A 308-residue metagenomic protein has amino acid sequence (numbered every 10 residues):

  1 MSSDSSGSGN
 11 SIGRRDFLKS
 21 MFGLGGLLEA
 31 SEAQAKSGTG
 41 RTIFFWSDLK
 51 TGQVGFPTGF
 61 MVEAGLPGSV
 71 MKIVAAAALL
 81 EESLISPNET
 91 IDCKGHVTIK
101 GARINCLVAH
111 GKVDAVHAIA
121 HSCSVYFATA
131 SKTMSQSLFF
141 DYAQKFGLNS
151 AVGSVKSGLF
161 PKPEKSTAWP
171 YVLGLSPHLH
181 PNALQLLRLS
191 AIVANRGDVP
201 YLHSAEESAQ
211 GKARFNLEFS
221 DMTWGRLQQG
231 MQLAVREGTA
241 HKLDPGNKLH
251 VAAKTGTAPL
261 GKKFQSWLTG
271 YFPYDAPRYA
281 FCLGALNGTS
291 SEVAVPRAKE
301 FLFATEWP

Functional and structural regions predicted by a protein language model:
S3-G25: N-terminal secretory signal peptides and thylakoid transit peptides that target proteins across membranes
A35-G59, F281: A short, well-structured edge-of-sheet supersecondary motif
F44, G52, E63-N88, A118 (+3 more regions): Active-site SXXK
G55-V70, K112, V152-A213: Active-site-proximal helix/loop microenvironment of the serine DD-peptidase/beta-lactamase transpeptidase fold
E89-I119, L187-P245, W307: Conserved active-site-proximal loop/helix segments of enzymes involved in bacterial cell-wall and related
T90-H96, L107-P170, S176-P177, P181-L184: Active-site-adjacent helix/loop patches that line small-molecule binding or acyl-intermediate pockets
H241-D275: Short, Gly/Ser/Thr-enriched beta-strand-loop segments that form substrate-interacting elements of hydrolase/peptidase
W267-T269, P277-G288: Short, well-ordered beta-strand elements
